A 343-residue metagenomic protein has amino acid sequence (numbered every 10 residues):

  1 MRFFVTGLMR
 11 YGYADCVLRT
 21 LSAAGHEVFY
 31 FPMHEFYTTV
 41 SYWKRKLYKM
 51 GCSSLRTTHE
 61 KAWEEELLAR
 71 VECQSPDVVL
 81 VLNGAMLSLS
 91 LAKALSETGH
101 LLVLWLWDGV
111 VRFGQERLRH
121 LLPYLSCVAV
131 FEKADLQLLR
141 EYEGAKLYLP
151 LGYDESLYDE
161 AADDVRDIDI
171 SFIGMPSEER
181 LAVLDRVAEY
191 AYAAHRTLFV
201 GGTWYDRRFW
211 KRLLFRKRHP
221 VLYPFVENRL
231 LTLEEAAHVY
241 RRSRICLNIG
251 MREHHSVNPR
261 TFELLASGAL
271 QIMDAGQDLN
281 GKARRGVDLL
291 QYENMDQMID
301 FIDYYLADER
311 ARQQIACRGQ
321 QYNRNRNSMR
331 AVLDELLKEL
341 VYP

Functional and structural regions predicted by a protein language model:
M1-G51, H59-E66, L82-N83, L89 (+2 more regions): Nucleotide-sugar donor-binding catalytic core of glycosyltransferases
V71, S75-D77: Proline-aspartate-enriched helix->loop->beta-strand connector
L95-G109, A129: Active-site proximal beta-strand in glycosyltransferases
L289-M295, Y304-E309: Conserved acidic donor-binding segment of nucleotide-sugar-dependent glycosyltransferases
A307-K338: A charged, aromatic-enriched C-terminal amphipathic alpha-helix characteristic of glycosyltransferases across folds
